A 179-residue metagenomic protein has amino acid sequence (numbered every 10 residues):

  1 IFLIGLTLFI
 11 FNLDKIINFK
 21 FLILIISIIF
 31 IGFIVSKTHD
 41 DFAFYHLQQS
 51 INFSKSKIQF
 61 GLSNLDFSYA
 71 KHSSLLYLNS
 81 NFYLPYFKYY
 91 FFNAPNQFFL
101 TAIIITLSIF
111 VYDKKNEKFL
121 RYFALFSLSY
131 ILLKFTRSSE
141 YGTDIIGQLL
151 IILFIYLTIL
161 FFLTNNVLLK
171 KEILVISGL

Functional and structural regions predicted by a protein language model:
I1, I16, F87-F91, R137-I146: Membrane-helix interface and helix-disruption motif detector
I1-K15: Membrane-embedded, hydrophobic transmembrane alpha-helices
G5, N18-D41, Y130-L132: Transmembrane signal-anchor helices characteristic of membrane glycosylation enzymes that use polyprenol
N18-L22, K115-L125, L169-V175: Membrane-interfacial loop-to-transmembrane alpha-helix junctions, especially the N-terminal start
F30-R121, S138-E140: Active-site lumenal/periplasmic loops and adjacent helix-entry segments of GT-C-fold, multi-pass membrane
F98, A124, L133-T158: Multi-pass, polyprenyl lipid-linked donor-dependent membrane glycosyltransferases
D113-E117, F154-E172: Membrane-interface transmembrane helices that cradle and orient dolichyl/undecaprenyl
F135, E172-L179: Membrane-interface alpha helices of multi-pass inner-membrane proteins
